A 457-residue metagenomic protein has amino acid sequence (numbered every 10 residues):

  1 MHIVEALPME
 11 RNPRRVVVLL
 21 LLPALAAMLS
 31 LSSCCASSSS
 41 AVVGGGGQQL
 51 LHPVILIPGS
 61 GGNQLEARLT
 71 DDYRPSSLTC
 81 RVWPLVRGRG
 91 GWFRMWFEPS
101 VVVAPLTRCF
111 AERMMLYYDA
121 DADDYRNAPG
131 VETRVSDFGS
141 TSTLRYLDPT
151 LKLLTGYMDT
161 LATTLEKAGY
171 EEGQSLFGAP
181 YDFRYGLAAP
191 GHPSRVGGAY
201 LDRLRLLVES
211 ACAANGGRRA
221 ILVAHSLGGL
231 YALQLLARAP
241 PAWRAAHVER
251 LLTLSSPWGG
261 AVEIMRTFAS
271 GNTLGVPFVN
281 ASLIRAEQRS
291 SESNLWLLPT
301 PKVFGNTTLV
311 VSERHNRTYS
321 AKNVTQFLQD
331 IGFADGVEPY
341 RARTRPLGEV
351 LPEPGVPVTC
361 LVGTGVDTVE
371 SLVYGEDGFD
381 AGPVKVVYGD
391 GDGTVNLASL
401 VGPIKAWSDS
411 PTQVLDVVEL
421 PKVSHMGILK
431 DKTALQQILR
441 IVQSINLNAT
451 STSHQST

Functional and structural regions predicted by a protein language model:
H2-V223, L227-S290, L295-L298, V303-N316 (+3 more regions): N-terminal non-catalytic accessory region
E292-F379: Glycine-rich, aromatic-lined ligand/substrate-binding cores of catalytic and carbohydrate-binding domains
